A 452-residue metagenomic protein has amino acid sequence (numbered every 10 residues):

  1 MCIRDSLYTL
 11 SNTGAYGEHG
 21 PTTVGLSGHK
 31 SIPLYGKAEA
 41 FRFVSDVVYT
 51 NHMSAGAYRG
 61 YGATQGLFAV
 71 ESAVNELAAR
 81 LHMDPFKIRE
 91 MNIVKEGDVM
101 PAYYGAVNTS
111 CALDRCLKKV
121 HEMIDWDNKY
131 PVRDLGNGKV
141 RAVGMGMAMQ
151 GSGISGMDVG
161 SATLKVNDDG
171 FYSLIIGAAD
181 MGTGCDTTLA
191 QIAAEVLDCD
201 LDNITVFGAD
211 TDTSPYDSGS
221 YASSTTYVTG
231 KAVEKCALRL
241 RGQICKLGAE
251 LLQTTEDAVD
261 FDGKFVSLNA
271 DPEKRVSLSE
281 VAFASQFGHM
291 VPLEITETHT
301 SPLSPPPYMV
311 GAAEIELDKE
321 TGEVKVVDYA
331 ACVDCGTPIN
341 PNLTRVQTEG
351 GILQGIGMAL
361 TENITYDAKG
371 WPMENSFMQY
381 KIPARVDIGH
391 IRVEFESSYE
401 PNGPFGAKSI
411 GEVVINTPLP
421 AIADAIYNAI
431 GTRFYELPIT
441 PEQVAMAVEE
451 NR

Functional and structural regions predicted by a protein language model:
R4-G66, N137-R452: Gly/Pro-rich active-site capping loops and adjacent beta-alpha segments that organize cofactor/substrate pockets
V74-N75: Amphipathic alpha-helical segments within well-ordered protein domains
A79: Acidic-enriched catalytic cores of C-N bond-cleaving enzymes acting on peptides and small amides
F86-K87, Y435: Short, solvent-exposed positions on alpha-helices
E90-K165, I382: Accessory "access/gating" subregions that flank catalytic or transport cores
